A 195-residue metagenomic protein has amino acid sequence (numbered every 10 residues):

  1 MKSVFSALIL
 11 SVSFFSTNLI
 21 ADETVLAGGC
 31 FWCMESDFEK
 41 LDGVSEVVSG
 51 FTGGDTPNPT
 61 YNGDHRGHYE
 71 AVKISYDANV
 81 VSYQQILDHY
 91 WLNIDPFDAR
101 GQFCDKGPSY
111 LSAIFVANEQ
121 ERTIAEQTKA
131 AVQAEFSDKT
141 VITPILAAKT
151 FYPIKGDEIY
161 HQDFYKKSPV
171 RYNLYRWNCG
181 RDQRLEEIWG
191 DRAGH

Functional and structural regions predicted by a protein language model:
M1-K2, I20: Short linear, low-complexity motifs centered on an aromatic residue
S3-S16: Bacterial N-terminal signal peptides
I20-H195: Flexible coil/turn and secondary-structure edge motifs
